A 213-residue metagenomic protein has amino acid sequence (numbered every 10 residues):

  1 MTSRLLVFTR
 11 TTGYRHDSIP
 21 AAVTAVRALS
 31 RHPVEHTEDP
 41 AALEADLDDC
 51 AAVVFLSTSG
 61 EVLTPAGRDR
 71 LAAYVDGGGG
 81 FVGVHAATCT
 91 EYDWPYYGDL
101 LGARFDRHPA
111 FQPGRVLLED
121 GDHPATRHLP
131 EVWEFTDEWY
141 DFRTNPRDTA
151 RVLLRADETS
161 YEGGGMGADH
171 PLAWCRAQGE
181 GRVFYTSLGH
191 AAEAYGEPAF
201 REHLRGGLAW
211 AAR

Functional and structural regions predicted by a protein language model:
T2-R4: Extreme N-terminal starter segment of soluble prokaryotic enzymes
L6-R10, Y14-E91: Helical hinge/lid and interdomain linker segments adjacent to catalytic or ligand-binding clefts that mediate domain
T9, P20, A25-L29, Y161 (+2 more regions): Extracellular ligand-binding/catalytic regions of CAZymes and related secreted enzymes and adhesion modules
T12-G13, G60, T88-T90, D157-S160 (+2 more regions): Short, solvent-exposed loop/turn segments at secondary-structure junctions
P20, T24, D69, Y92-P95 (+4 more regions): A structural signal for well-ordered alpha-helical segments within the folded catalytic domains of diverse enzymes
L29, E35, D49, A103 (+1 more regions): Catalytic beta-strand/loop cores that center a nucleophilic Ser/Cys/Thr and support acyl-enzyme chemistry
E61-H128: A glycine-rich, often tryptophan-bearing local segment used as a flexible ligand/cofactor-contacting loop or short
Y97-A103, F135, Y140-A150, G189 (+1 more regions): Oxidoreductase and adenylate-handling cofactor-binding alpha/beta cores
